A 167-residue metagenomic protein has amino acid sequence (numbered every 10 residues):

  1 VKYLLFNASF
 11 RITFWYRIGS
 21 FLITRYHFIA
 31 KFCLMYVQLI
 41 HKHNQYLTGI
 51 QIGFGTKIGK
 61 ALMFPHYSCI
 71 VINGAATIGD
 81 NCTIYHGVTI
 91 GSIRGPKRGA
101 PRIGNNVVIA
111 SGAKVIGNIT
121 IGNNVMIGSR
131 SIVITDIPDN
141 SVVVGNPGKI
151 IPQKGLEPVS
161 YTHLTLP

Functional and structural regions predicted by a protein language model:
V1-Q51: A transmembrane-helix-recognition feature enriched in membrane-embedded lipid enzymes and envelope glyco-/phospholipid
R11-T13, G19-T24, M63, Y85 (+2 more regions): Broad hydrophobic/π-residue packing in well-ordered secondary structure
Y16-I18, G104, E157-Y161: Aromatic-residue detector
T48, G53-F54, G59-K60, P65-G74 (+11 more regions): Left-handed beta-helix
P96-K97, E157: Short, polar/charged, Gly/Pro-enriched helix-capping and turn/loop motifs at alpha-helix termini and inter-helix linkers
S141, P147-P158: Conserved beta-strand-loop-alpha-helix hinge in the C-terminal portion of ABC ATPase nucleotide-binding domains
T162-P167: Conserved small/polar residues in nucleotide/adenosyl-binding loops
